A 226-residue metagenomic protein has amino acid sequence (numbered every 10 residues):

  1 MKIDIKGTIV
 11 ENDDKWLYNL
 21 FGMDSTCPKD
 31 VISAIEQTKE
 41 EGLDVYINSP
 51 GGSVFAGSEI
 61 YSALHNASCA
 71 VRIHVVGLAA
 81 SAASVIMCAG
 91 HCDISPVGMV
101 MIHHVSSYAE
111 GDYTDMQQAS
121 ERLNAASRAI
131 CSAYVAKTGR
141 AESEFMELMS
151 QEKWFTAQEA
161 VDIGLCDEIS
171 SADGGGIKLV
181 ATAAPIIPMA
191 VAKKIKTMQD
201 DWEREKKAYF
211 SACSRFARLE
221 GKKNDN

Functional and structural regions predicted by a protein language model:
M1-A82, A89-N226: N-terminal organellar transit peptides
